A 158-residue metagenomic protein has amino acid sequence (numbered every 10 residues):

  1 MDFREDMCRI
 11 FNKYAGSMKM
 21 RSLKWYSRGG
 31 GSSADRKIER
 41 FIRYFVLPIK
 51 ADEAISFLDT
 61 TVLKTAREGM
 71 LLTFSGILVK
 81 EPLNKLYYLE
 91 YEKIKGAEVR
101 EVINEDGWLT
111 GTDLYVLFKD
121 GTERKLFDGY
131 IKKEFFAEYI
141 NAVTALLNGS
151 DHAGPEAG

Functional and structural regions predicted by a protein language model:
M1-L86: N-terminal recruitment modules of adaptor/scaffold proteins
D2-G29, L83-G158: Acidic, Ser/Thr- and proline-rich intrinsically disordered linker/docking segments of eukaryotic scaffolds
